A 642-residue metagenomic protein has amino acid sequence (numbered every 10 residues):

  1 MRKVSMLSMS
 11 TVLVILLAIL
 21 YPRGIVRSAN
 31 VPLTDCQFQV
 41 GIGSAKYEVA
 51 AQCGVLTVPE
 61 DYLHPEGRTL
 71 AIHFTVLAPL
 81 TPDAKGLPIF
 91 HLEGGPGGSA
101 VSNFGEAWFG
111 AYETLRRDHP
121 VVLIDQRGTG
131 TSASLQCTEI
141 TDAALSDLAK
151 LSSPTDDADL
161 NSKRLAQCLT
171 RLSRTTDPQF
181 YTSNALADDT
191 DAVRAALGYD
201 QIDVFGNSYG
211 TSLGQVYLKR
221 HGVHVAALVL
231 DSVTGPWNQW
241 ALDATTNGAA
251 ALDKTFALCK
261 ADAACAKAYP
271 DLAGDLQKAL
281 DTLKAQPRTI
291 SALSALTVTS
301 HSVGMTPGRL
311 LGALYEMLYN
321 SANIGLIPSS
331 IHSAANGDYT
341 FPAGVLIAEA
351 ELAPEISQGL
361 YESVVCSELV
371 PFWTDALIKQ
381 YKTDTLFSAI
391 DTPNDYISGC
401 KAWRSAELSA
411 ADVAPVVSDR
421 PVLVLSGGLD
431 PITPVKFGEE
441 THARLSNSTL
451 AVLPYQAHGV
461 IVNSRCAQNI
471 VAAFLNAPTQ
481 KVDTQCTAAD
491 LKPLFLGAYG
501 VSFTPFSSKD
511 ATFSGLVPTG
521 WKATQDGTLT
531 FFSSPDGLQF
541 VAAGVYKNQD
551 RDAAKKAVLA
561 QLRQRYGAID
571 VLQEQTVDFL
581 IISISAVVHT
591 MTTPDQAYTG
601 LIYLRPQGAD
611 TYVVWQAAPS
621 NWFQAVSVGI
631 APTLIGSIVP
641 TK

Functional and structural regions predicted by a protein language model:
M1-S10: N-terminal Sec-pathway targeting helices
S10-I19: Bacterial N-terminal signal peptides
P22-S28: Sec-dependent signal peptide cleavage junction
A29-R309, S363-G500: Gly/Pro-rich cap/lid or specificity-loop segments adjacent to the active site
A292-A313, L318-N323, E351-G359: Structural motif
Y339-T374: Long, low-complexity segments enriched in small/aliphatic residues
Y499-T524: N-terminal "mature-domain start" segment
Q525-W622, V626: Conserved polar/disulfide-associated segments of primarily extracytoplasmic proteins
